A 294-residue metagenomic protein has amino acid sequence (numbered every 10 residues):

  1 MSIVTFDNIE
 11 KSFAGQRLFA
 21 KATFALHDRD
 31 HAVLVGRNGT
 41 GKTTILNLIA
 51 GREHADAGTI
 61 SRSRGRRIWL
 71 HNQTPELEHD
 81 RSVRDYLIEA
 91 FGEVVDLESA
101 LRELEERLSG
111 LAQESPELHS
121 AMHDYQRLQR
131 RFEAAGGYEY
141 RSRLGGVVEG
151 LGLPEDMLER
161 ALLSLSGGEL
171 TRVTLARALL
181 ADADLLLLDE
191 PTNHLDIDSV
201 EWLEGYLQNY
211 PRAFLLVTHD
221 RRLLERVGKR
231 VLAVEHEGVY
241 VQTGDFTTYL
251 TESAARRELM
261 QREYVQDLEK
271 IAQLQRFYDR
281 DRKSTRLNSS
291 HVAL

Functional and structural regions predicted by a protein language model:
M1-V265: ABC ATP-binding cassette signature C-motif
S253-S284: Intracellular alpha-helical coupling/juxtamembrane segments of multi-pass membrane proteins
K283, L287-L294: Single conserved hydrophobic/aromatic residue that forms the stacking wall/gate of nucleotide- or nucleobase-binding
